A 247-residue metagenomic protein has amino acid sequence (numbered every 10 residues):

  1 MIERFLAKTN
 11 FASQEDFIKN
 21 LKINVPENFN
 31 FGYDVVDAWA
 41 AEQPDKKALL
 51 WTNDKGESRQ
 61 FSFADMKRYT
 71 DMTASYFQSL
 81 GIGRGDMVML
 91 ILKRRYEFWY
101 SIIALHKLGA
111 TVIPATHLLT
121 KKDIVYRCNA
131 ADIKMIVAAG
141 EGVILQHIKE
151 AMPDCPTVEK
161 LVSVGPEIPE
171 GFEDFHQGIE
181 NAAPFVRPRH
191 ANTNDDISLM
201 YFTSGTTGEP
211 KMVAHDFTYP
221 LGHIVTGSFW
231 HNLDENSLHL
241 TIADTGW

Functional and structural regions predicted by a protein language model:
M1-F61, D65-L80, D154-T157, E167-E170 (+1 more regions): N-lobe entry segment of adenylate-forming
D37, Q78, Y96-T116, V125 (+1 more regions): Hydrophobic alpha-helical segments in the ANL/AMP-binding
P44-K47, S163-E173, E180-F202, E209 (+1 more regions): Conserved pre-ATP/AMP-binding loop-to-beta segment of ANL
D45, L49-I103, T120-V125, F175-Q177 (+1 more regions): Conserved AMP-binding/adenylate-forming core of the ANL superfamily
R59-A64, H190, S198-G222: Conserved AMP-binding A3 loop
K67-M72, E180-F185, N194, V213-D234 (+1 more regions): Conserved structural elements of the adenylate-forming
L92-R95, P114-L118, A243-W247: Conserved AMP-binding
I103, K107-Q177: Structural core segment of the AMP-binding/adenylate-forming
